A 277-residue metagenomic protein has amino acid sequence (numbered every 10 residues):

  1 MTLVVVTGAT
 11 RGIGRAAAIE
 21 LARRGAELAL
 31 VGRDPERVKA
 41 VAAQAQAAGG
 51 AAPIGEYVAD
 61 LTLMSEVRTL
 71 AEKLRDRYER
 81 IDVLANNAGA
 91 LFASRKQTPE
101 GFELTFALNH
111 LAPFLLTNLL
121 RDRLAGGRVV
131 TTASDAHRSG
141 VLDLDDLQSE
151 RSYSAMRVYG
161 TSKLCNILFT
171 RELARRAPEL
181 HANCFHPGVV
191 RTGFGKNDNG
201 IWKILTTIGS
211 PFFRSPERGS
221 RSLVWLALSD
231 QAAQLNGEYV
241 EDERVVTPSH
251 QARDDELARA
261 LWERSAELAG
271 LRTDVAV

Functional and structural regions predicted by a protein language model:
M1-G193, L268-A276: Rossmann-fold NAD(P)H-dependent dehydrogenase/reductase core
T7, R151, A155, L205-G209 (+1 more regions): A short, mixed-charge helix-start or loop-turn motif at secondary-structure junctions
F92-S94, P248-Q251: A generic structural signal for short coil/turn motifs at secondary-structure boundaries
L142-L147, N197-G200, Y239-V240: Short, flexible, mixed-charge acidic loops at enzyme active sites
S162, C184, T206-V246, R253-R259 (+1 more regions): C-terminal helical subdomain
G188, N199, H250: Metal-centered catalytic cores of metalloenzymes
R191-T207: A glycine/serine/threonine-rich, flexible loop-to-helix segment that serves as the NAD(P) cofactor-binding "lid"
Q251-V277: C-terminal amphipathic/interface module of NAD(P)-dependent oxidoreductases and related NAD-binding regulators
